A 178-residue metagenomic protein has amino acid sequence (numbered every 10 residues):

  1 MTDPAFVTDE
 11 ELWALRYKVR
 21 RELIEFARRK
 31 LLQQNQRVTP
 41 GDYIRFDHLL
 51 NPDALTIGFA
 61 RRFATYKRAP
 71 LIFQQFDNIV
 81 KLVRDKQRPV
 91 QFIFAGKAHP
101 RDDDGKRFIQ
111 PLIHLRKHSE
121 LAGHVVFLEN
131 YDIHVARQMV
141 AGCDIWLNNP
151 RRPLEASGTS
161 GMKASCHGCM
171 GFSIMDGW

Functional and structural regions predicted by a protein language model:
M1-W178: Catalytic cores of carbohydrate-active enzymes across secretory and cytosolic contexts
